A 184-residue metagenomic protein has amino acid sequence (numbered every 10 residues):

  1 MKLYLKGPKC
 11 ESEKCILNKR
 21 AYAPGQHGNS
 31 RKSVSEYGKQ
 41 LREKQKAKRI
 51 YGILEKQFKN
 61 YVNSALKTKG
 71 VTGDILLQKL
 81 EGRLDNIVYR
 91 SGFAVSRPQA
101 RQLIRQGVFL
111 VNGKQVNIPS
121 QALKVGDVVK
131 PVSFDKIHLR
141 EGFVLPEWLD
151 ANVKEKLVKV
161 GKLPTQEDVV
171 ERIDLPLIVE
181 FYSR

Functional and structural regions predicted by a protein language model:
M1-S91, I118-R184: Ferredoxin-like alpha/beta domains used as RNA- or RNAP-binding modules
R90, R105-Q106: Short, intrinsically disordered, mixed-charge
F93-V95: Conserved, well-structured core segments that form or line functional sites
L103-I104, L123: Short, well-ordered loop/turn sites that connect or cap secondary structure elements
G107-L110, Q115-N117: Glycine- and Gly-Pro-enriched alpha-helical subdomains that act as flexible, kink-prone "lid/hinge" or packing modules
